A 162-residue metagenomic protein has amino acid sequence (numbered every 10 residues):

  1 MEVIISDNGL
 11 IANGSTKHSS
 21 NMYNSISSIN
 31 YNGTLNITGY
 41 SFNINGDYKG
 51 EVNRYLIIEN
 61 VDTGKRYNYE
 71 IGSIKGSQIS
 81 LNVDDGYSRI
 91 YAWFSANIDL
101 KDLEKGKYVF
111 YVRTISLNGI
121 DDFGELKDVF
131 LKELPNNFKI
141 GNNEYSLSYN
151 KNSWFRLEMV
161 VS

Functional and structural regions predicted by a protein language model:
M1-S162: Basic, ligand-binding patches in group-transfer machinery, especially extracytoplasmic/periplasmic segments
